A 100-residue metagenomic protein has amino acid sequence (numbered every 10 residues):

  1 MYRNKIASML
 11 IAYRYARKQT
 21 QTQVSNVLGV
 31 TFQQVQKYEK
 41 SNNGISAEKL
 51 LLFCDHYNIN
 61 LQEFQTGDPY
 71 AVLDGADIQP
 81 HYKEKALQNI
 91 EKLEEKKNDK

Functional and structural regions predicted by a protein language model:
M1-A16: A short, Lys/Arg-rich alpha-helix, primarily the initiator
S8, K18-Q19, I45-E48: Residue-level signal for the short linker/turn that defines the boundary of a DNA-recognition helix
I11, T22, L51: Residues within the helices of the helix-turn-helix
Y15, G29, K40-N42, P69: Residue-level detection of the helix-turn-helix DNA-binding "recognition helix"
Y15, N26, D55: Alpha-helical residues within the helix-turn-helix
K18-K37: Short alpha-helical DNA-recognition segment
E48-E63: DNA major-groove recognition helix of helix-turn-helix/homeodomain DNA-binding modules
Q65-D99: Short, charged recognition helix plus adjacent turn of helix-turn-helix-like nucleic-acid-binding domains
